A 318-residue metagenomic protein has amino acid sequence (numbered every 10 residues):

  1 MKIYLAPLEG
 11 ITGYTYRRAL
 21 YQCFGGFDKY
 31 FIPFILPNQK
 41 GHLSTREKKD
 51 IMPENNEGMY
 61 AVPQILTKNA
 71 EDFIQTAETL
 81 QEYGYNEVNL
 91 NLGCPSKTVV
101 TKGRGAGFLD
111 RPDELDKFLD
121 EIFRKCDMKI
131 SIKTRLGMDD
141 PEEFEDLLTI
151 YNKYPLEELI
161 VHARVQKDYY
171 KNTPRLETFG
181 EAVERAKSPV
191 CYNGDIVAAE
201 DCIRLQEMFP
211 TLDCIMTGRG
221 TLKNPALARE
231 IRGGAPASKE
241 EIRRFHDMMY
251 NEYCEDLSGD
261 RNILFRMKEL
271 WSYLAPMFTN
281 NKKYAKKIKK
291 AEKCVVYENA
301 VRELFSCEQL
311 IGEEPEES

Functional and structural regions predicted by a protein language model:
M1-S318: Flavin-dependent oxidoreductase catalytic cores
